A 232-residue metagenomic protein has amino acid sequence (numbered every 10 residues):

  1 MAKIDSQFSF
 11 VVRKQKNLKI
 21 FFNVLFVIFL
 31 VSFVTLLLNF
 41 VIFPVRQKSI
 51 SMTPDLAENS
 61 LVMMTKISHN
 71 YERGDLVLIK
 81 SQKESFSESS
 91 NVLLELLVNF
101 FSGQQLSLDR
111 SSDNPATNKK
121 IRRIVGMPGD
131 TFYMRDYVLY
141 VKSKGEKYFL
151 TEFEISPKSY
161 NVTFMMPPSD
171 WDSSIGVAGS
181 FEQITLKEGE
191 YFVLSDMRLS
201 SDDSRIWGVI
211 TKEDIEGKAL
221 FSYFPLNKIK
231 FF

Functional and structural regions predicted by a protein language model:
A2-F22, P54, E58-F232: Soluble "head" domains of membrane/secretory-pathway proteins
S9-V11, T35-L36, I50: Short amphipathic alpha-helical segments, especially helix-boundary/capping motifs
N23-F40: Hydrophobic membrane-insertion alpha-helices, especially the h-region of bacterial N-terminal signal peptides
N39-R46, S85: Juxtamembrane transmembrane-helix termini
F43-E58: Alpha-helical transmembrane signal-anchor/signal-peptide segments
